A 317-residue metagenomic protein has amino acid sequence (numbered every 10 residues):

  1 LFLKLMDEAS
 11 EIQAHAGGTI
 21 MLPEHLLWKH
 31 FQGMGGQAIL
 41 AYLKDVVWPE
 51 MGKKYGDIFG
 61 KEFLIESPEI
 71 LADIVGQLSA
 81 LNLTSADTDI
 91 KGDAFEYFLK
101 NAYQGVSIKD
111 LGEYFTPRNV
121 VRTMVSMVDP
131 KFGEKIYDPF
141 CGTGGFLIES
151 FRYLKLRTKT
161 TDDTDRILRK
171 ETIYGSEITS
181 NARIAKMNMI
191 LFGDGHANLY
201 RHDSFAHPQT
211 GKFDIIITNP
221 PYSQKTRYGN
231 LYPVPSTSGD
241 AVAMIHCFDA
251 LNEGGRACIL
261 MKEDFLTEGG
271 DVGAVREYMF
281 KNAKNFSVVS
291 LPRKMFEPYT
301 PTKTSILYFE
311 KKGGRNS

Functional and structural regions predicted by a protein language model:
L1-V128, F132, N198-S204, S290-K294 (+1 more regions): Non-catalytic, mostly N-terminal accessory regions of nucleic-acid modification and defense proteins
D110-T218, S223-N230, T237, A241-V242 (+4 more regions): Conserved S-adenosyl-L-methionine
A243-L251: Structured alpha-helical segments in the cores of large, soluble enzyme domains
L251-A257: Short glycine-dipeptide loop
M261-D264, R293: Short strand-turn motif at the edge of the Rossmann-like AdoMet-binding core
D264-G269, E297-P298: Acceptor-substrate binding/catalytic loop of class I
F280-R293: Conserved short secondary-structure elements within globular domains
E297-S317: Flexible, glycine-/basic-rich loop-and-beta segments that form/coincide with the SAM-dependent methyltransferase
